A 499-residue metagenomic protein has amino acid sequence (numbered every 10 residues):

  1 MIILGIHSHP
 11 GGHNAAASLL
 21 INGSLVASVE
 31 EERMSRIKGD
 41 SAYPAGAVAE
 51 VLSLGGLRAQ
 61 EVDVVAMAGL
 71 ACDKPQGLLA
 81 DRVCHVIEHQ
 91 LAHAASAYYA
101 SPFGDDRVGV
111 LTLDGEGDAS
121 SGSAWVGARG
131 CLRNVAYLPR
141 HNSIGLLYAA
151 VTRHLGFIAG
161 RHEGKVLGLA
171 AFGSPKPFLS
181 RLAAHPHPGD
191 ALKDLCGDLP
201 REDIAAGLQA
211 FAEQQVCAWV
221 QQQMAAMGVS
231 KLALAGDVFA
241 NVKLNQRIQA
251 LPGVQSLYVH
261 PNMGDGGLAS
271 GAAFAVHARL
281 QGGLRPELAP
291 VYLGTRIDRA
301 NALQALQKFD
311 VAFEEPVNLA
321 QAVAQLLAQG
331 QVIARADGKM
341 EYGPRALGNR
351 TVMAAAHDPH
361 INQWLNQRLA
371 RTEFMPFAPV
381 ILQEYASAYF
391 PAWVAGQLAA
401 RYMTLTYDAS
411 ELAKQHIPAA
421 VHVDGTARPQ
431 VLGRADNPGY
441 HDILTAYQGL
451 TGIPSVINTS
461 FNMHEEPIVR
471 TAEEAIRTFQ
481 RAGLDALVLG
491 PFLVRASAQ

Functional and structural regions predicted by a protein language model:
M1-I3: Entry/capping segment at the start of metal-dependent catalytic domains with acidic active-site entry clusters
G5, H9-E31, S35-K38, L78-L182 (+5 more regions): Flexible beta->alpha loop and helix N-cap segments adjacent to enzyme active/binding sites
R33-L57, V216: N-terminal phosphate-binding loop and adjacent alpha-helix
E50-I87, A95-A97: Short beta-strand-loop/turn "lid" adjacent to the catalytic site in phosphate-handling enzymes
R58-L70, M227-D237, I333-A334: Short glycine-rich phosphate-binding loop at a beta-alpha junction
S180-P200: A mobile "lid/hinge" subdomain adjacent to the ATP/sugar-phosphate binding pocket shared across diverse ATP-dependent
D198-Q214, G433, N437: Short acidic-aromatic active-site loops that bind/stabilize oxyanions
G207-L232: Phosphate/ATP-binding catalytic cores across multiple sugar-kinase/actin-like superfamilies, primarily ASKHA
